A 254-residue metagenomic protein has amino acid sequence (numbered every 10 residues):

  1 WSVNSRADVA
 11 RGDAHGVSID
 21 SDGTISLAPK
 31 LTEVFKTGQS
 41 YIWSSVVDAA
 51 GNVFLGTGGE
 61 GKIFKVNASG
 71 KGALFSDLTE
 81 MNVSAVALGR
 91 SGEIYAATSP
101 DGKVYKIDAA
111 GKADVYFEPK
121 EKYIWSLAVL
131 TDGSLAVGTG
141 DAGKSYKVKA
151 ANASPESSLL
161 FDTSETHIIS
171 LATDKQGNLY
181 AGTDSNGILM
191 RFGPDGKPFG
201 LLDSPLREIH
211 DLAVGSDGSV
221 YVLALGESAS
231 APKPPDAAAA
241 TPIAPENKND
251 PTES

Functional and structural regions predicted by a protein language model:
W1-K30, Y105, M190: Blade/loop signatures of beta-propeller domains
W1-V9, L225-S254: Short, conserved, GDST-rich strand-edge loop motifs in beta-rich repeat architectures
V34-G38, F75-T79, Y116-K120, L160-S164 (+1 more regions): Surface loop/turn motifs at the tips and blade-to-blade linkers of beta-strand repeat domains
W43-S44, S84-A85, S126, I169-S170 (+1 more regions): Conserved beta-strand position repeated once per blade in WD40 beta-propeller domains
V47-A50, L88-S91, V129-D132, T173-Q176 (+1 more regions): Residue-level detector of Asp-centered blade-edge/turn motifs that repeat once per structural unit in beta-propeller
N52-L55, E93-A96, S134-V137, N178-A181 (+1 more regions): Conserved beta-propeller blade signature
G59, P100, D141, S185 (+1 more regions): Residue-level signature of beta-propeller blades and closely related beta-rich strand-turn architectures in secreted
V66-K71, I107-K112, V148-P155, F192-K197: Short loop/turn segments that connect beta-strands within beta-propeller blades
